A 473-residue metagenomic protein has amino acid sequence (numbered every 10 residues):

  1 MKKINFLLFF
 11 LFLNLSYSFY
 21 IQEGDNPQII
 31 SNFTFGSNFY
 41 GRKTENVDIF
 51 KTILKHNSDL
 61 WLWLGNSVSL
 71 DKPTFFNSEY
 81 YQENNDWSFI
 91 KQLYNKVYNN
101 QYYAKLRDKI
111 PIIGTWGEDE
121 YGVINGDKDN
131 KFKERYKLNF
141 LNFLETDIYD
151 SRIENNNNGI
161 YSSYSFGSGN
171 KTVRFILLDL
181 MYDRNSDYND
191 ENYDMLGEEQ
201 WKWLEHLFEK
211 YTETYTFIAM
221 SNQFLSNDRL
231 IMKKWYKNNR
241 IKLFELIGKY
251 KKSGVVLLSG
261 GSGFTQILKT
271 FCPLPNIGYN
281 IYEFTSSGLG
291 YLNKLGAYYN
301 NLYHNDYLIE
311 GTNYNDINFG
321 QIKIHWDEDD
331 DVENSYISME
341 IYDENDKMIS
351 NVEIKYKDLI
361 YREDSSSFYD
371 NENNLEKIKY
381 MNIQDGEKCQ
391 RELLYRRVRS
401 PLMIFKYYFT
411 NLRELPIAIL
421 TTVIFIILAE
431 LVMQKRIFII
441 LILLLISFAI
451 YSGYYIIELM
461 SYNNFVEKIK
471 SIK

Functional and structural regions predicted by a protein language model:
K2-S18: Cleavable N-terminal signal peptides of Sec/SRP-targeted secreted and luminal proteins
Y17-N464, K470: Metal-dependent phosphoester/phosphodiester hydrolase catalytic core
